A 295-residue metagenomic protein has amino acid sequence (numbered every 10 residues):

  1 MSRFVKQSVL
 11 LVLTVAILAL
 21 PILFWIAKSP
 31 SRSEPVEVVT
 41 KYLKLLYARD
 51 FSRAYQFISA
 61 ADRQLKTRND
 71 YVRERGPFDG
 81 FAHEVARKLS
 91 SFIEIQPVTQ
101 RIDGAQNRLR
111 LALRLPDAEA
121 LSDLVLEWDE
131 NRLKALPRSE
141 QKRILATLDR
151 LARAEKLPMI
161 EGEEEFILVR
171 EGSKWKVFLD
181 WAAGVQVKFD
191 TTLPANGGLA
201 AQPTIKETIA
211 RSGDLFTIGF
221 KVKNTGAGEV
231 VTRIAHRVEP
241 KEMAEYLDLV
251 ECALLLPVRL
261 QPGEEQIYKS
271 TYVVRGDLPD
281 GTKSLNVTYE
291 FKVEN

Functional and structural regions predicted by a protein language model:
S2-A48, Q56-F57: Short, low-complexity N-terminal intrinsically disordered segments enriched in polar/charged residues
S52-K134, S139-L145: Short solvent-exposed beta->alpha transition segments
E119-A182: Short beta-strand edge/turn micro-motifs at domain boundaries
W181-V185, G228-A253, V273-N295: Terminal connector regions
G184-G213: N-terminal edge beta-strand
T192-P194, K223-E229, D277: Short solvent-exposed strand-capping/beta-turn motif centered on an Asx-Ser/Thr pair
Q202, S212-A227, T271-V273: Short beta-strand elements of extracellular/lumenal beta-sandwich folds
D214, E251-L278: Intrinsically disordered, low-complexity Pro/Gly/Ser/Thr-rich segments with frequent PxxP/GP/PP motifs and embedded
